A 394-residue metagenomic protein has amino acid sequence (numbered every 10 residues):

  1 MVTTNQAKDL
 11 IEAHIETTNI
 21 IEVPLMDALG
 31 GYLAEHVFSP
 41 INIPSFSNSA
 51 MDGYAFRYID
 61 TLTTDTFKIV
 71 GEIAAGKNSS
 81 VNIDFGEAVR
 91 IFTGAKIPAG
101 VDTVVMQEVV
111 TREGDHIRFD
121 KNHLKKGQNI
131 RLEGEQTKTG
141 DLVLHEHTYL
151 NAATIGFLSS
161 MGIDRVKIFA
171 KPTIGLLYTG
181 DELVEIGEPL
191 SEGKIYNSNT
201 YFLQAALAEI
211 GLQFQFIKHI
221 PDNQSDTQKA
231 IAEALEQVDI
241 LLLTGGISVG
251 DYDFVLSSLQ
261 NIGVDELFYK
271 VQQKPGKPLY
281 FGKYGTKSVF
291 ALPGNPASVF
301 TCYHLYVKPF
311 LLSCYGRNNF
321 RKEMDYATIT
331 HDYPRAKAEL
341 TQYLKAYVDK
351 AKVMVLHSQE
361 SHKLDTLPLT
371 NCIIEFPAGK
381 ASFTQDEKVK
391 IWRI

Functional and structural regions predicted by a protein language model:
M1-T66, N318-Y343: Short, low-complexity N-terminal leaders and the immediately following helix N-cap/first helix
V2, I21-G30, G76, T137 (+1 more regions): Flexible glycine/proline-rich
V2-Q6, I20-V23, D27, I41 (+25 more regions): Conserved active-site and cofactor/substrate-binding residues in soluble primary-metabolism enzymes
V2-T4, L10, I15, Y54-K218 (+1 more regions): Short, glycine/charged-enriched hinge/interface segments at domain edges or termini
T4, V166-L292, P296-C302: Helix-rich terminal scaffold detector
D9-I20, A34, N122, E135 (+14 more regions): Generic secondary-structure signature for well-ordered alpha-helical cores
V23-P24, F46-F67, G100-D115, L344-L367: Short beta-strand/loop turn elements enriched in aromatics
N48-S49, D60-L62, S80-D84, I97-A99 (+13 more regions): Solvent-exposed alpha-helices and their adjacent loops that cap or buttress functional pockets in soluble metabolic
